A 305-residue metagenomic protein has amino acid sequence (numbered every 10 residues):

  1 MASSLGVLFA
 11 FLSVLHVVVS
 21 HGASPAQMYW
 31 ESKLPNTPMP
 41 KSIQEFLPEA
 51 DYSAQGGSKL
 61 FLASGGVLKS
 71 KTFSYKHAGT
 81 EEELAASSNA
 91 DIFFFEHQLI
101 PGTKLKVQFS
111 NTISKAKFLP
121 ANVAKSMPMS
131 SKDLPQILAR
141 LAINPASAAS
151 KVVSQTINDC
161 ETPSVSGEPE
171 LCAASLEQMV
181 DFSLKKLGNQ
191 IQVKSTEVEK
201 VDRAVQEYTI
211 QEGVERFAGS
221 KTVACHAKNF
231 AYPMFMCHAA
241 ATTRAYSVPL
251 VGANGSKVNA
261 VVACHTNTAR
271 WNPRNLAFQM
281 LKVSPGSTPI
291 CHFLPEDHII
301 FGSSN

Functional and structural regions predicted by a protein language model:
M1-Q178, T196: Intrinsic-disorder-preferring feature that marks N-terminal prepro/targeting segments
V123, M127-P128, K132-N305: Folded, disulfide-stabilized extracellular/luminal domains of secretory-pathway proteins
